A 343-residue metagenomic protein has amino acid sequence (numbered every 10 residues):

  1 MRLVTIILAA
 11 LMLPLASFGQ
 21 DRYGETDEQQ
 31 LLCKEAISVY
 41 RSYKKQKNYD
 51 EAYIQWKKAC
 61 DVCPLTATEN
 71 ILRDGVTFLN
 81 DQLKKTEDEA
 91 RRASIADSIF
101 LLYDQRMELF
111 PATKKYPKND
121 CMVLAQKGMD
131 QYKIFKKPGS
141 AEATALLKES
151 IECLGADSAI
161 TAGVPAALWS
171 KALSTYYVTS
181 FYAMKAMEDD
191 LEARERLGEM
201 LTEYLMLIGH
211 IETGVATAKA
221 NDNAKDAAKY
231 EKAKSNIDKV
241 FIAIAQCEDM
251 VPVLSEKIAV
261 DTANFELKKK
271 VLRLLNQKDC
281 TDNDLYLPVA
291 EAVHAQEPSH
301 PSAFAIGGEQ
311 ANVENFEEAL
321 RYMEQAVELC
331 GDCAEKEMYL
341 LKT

Functional and structural regions predicted by a protein language model:
M1-D27, V76: Bacterial Sec-dependent N-terminal signal peptides
Q20-S299: Preference for long, solvent-exposed alpha-helical segments and helix-linker "stalks"
F304-T343: Alpha-helical adaptor scaffolds
